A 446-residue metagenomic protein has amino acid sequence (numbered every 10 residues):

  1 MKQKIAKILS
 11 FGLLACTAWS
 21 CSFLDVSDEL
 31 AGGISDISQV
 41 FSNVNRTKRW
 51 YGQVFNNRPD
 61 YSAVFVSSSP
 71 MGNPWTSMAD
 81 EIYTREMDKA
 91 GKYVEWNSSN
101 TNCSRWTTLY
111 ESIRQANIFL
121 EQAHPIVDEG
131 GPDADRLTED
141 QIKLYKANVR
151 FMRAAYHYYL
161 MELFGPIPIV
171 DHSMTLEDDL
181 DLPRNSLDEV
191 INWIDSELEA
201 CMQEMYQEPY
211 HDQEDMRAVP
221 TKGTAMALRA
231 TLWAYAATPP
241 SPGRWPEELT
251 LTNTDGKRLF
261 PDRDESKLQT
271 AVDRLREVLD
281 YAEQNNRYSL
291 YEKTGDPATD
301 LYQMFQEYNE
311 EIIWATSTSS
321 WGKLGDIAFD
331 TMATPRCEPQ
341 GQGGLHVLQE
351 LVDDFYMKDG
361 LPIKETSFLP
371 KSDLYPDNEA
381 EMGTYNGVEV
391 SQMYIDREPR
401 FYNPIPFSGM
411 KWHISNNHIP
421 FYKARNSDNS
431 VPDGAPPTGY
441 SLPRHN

Functional and structural regions predicted by a protein language model:
M1-A31: Bacterial Sec-dependent N-terminal signal peptides
C21-N73, L251, E379-E381, Q392-I395: Membrane-proximal, proline-rich intrinsically disordered regions
F41-S62, Y83-F164, D178-R217, P376 (+5 more regions): Conserved, well-structured interaction surfaces
G130-E139, P166-R184, P240-T270: Short coil/linker segments at helix-helix boundaries
M161-E162, P168, P209, L232-R244: Short coil/turn linking the two alpha-helices of tandem helical-hairpin repeats
S266-A380: Polar, glycine-rich mid-to-C-terminal structural blocks that act as macromolecule-binding/assembly scaffolds
D373, D377-N446: Flexible, polar/acidic helix-loop-strand segments at domain edges
